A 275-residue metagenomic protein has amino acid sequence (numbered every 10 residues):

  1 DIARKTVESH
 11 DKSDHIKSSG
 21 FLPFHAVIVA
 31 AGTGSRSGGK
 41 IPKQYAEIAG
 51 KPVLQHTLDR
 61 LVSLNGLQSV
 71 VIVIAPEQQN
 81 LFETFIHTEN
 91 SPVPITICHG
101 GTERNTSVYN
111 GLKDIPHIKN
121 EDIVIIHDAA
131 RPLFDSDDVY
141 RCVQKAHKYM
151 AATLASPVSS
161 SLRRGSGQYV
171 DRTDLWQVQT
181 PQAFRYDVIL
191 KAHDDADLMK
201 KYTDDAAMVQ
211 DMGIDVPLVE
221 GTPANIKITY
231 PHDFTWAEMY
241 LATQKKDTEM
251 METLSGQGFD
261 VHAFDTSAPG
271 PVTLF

Functional and structural regions predicted by a protein language model:
D1-H10, H15, Q55-E121: Conserved N-terminal catalytic core of the sugar/cofactor nucleotidyltransferase
F21-N80: N-terminal glycine-rich phosphate-binding loop and ensuing alpha1 helix
I28, L54, G111, D128 (+3 more regions): Residue-level signal for inorganic ion chemistry
L81-H87, L162-G167, A206-A207, V261-F275: Acidic-glycine-rich active-site phosphate/pyrophosphate-binding loop
T102-L112, E249-F275: RNase H-like, Mg2+-dependent phosphodiesterase core, and more generally RNA phosphate-backbone-engaging helix-loop
V124: Short aromatic/hydrophobic "clamp" motif used to bind/position activated sugar donors
L133-V219: Conserved core of the sugar-phosphate nucleotidyltransferase
V216-E220, I226-T229: Conserved active-site beta-strand element of glycosyltransferases/polysaccharide synthases
